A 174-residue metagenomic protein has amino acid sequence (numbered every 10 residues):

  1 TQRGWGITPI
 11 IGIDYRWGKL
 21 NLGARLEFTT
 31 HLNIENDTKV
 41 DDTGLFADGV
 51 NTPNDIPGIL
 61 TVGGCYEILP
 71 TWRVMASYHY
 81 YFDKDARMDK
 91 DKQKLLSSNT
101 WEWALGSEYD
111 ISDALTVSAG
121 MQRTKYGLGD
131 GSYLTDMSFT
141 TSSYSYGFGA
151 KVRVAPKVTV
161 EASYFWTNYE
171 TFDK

Functional and structural regions predicted by a protein language model:
T1-K174: Outer-membrane beta-barrel porins/channels
